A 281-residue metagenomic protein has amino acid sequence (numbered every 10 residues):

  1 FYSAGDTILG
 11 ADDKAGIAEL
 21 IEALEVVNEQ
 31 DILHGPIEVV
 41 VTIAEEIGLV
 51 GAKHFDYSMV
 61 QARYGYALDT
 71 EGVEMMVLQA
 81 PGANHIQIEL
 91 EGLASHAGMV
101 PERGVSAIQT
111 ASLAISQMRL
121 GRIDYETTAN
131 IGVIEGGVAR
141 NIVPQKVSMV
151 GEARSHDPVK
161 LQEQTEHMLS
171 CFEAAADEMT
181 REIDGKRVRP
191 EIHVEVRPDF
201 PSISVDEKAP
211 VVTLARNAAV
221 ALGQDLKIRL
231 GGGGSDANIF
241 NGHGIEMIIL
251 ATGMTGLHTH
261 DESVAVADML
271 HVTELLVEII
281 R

Functional and structural regions predicted by a protein language model:
F1-T7, E91-S95, L222-G223, M254-H258: Glycine/charged-rich beta-loop-alpha catalytic/anionic-binding loops adjacent to active sites
Y2-P81, I123, R140-N141, E152: Acidic/histidine-rich catalytic neighborhood of metal-dependent amide-processing enzymes
A11-K14, G48-L49, S58, V100-Q109 (+3 more regions): Glycine-rich anion/phosphate-binding loop at the beta-strand->alpha-helix junction
E38-V40, H85-E89, S148-E152, H193: Beta-strand secondary-structure signal
T42, D69, E89-L93, R154-H156 (+1 more regions): Solvent-exposed residues in well-ordered beta-strands and their adjoining turns, especially edge/terminal strands
I47-G48, G92-M99, M149, V196-P201: Active-site-proximal beta-alpha loop/turn segments in soluble metabolic enzymes
G65-V100, G104-A114: Phosphate/diphosphate-binding glycine-rich loops and adjacent basic-rich segments that engage nucleotide
A107-R281: Metal-dependent amide/peptide-bond hydrolase catalytic core, centered on the "pita-bread" metallohydrolase fold
